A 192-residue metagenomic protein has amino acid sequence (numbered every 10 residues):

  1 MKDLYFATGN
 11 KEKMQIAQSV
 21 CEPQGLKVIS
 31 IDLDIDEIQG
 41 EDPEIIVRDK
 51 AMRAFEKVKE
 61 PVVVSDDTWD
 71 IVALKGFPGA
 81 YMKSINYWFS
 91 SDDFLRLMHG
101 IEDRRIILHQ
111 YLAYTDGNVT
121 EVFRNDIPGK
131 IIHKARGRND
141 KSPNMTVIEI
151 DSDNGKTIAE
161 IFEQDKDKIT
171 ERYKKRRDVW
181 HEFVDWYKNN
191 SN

Functional and structural regions predicted by a protein language model:
K2-Y5, E12-N192: Anionic-ligand binding patches
